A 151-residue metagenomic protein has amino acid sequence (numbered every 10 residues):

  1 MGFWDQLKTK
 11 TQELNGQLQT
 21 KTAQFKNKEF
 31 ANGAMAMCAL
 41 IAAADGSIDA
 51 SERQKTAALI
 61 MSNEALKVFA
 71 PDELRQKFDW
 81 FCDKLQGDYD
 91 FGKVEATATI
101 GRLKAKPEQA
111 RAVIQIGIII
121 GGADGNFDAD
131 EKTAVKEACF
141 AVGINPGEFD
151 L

Functional and structural regions predicted by a protein language model:
M1-L40, A50-L151: Small-residue-enriched hydrophobic alpha-helices in membranes
